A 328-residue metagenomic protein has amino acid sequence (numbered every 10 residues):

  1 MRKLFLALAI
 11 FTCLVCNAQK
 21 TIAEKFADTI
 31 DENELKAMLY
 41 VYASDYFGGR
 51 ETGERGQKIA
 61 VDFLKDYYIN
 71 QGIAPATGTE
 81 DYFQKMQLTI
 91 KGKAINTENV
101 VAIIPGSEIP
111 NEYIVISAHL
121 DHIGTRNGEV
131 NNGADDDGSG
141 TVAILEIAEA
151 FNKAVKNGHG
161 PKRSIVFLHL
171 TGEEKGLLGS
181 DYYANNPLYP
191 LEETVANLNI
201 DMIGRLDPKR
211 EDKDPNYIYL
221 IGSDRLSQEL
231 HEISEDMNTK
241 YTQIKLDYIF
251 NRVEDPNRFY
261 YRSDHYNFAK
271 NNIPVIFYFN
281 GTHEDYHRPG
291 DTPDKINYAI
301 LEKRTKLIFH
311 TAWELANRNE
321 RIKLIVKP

Functional and structural regions predicted by a protein language model:
M1-A23: Bacterial Sec-dependent N-terminal signal peptides
I22, F279-P328: His/Asp/Glu-rich mid-to-C-terminal helical/loop segments that flank catalytic regions of hydrolases
E24, T29-I59, Q71, P75 (+1 more regions): N-terminal capping segment at the start of a domain
M38-A43, Q84, N99-I103, Y113-S117 (+5 more regions): Structural recognition of the beta-strand scaffold that forms the well-ordered cores of secreted hydrolase catalytic
Y46-G49, Y68, A74-P75, I90-K93 (+7 more regions): Solvent-exposed loop/turn segments at secondary-structure junctions within structured extracellular/periplasmic domains
R50-I104: A non-catalytic alpha/beta surface segment that caps or lines the substrate-entry region of metallo-dependent hydrolase
V100-A102, I116-K175, I308: Alpha-helical metal-binding/catalytic segments enriched in His/Glu/Asp
L170-F277, K323: Metal-dependent peptidase/peptidase-like ectodomains
